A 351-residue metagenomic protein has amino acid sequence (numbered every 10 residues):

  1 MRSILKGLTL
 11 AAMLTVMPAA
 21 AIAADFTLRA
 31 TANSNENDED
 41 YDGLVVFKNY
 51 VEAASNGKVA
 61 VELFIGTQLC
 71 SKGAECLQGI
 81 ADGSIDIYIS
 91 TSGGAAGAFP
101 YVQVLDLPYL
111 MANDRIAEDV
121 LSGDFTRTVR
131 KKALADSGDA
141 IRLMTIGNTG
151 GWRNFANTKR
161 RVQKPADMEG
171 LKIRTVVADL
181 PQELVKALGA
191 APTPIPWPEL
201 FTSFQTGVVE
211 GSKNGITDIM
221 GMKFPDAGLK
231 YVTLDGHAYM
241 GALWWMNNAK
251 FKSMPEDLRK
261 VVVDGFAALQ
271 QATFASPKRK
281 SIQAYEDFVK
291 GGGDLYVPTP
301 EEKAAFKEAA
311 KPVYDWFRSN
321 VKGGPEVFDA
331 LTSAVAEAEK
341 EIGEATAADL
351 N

Functional and structural regions predicted by a protein language model:
M1, A23-A24: Absolute protein N-terminus
M1-T9: Bacterial N-terminal signal peptides that target proteins for export
L10-A11, A21: Cleavable N-terminal signal peptides
M17-A23: Sec/Tat signal peptide C-region and signal peptidase I cleavage site
A24-A117, L134-N351: N-terminal secretory/targeting leader peptides
L121-D139: Hinge/lid segment of periplasmic solute-binding proteins
